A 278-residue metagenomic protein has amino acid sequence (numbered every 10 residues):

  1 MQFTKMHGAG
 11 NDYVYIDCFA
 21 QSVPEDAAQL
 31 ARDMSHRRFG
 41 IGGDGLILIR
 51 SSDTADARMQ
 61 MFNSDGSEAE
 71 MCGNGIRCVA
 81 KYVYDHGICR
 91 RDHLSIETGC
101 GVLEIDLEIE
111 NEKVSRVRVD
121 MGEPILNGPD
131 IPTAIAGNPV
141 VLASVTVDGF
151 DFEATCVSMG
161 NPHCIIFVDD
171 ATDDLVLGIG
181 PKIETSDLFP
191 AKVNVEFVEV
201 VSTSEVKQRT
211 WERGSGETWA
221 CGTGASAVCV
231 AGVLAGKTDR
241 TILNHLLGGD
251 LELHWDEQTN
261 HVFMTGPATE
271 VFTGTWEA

Functional and structural regions predicted by a protein language model:
M1-K113, C164-A278: A glycine-rich beta-to-alpha transition motif near the start of alpha/beta enzyme domains, typified by
M1-S22, V119, A136-V157: N-terminal, positively charged, Ser/Thr/Ala/Gly-biased leader segments that form transit/presequence-like amphipathic
R116-R118, G122-P124: Membrane helix-loop-helix hairpins that form the core translocation module of multi-pass transporters
R118, G128-I131: Extended alpha-helical solenoid/rod scaffold regions of large eukaryotic vesicle-tethering complex subunits
